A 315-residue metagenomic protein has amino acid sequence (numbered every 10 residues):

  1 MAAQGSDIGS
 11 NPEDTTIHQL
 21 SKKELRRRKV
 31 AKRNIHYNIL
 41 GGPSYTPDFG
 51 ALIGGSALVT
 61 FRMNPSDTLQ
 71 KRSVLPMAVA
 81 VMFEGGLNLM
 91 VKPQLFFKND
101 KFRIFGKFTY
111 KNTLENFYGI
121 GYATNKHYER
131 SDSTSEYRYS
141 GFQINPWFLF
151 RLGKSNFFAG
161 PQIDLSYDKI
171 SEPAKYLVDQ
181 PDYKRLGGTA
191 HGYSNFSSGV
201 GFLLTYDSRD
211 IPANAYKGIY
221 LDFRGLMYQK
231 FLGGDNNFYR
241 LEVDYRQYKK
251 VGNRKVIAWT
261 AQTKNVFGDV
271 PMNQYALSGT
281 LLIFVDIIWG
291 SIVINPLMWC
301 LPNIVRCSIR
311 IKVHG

Functional and structural regions predicted by a protein language model:
M1, I39-P43, A215, P271: Proline-rich low-complexity regions
M1-R26: Cleavable N-terminal export/targeting peptides
A2-A3, A57, P93, F148 (+2 more regions): Short beta-strand element of the conserved SAM-dependent methyltransferase core
I8-N11, G42-S44, K249: N-terminal capping/interface segment
R26-K29, D210-P212: Short beta-strand/turn micro-motifs at beta-sheet edges
K29-I39, S44-G192, L282, G290-L297: Gram-negative/organellar outer-membrane beta-barrel architecture
D168-G225: Internal metal/ion-chelating core segments
V200-G201, T205, R209-G315: C-terminal outer-membrane beta-barrel translocator/porin domains of Gram-negative envelope proteins and their
